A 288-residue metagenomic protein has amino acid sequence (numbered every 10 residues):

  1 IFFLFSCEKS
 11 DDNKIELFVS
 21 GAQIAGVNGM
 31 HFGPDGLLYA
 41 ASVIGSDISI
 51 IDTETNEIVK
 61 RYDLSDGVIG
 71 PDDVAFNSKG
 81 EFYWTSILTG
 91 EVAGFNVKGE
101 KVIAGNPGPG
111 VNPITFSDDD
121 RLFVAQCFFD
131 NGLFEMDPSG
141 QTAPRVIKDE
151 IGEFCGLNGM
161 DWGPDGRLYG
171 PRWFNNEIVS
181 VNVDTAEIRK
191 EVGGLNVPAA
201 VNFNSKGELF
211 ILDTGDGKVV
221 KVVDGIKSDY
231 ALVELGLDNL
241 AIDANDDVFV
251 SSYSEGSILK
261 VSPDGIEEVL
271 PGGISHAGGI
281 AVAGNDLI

Functional and structural regions predicted by a protein language model:
L4-L17: Bacterial Sec-dependent N-terminal signal peptides
K14-G21, E57-L64, G99-G105, T142-I151 (+3 more regions): A short beta-strand motif characteristic of beta-propeller blades
A22-D35, S65-G80, E91, N106-A125 (+8 more regions): Beta-rich, blade/repeat-based domains predominating in secreted/periplasmic proteins but also intracellular
G33-K60: N-terminal, post-signal-peptide region of Sec/Tat-exported proteins
L38, I58, F82, V92 (+11 more regions): Hydrophobic residues embedded in beta-strands of well-ordered beta-sheets
D47-I50, E91-G94, N131-E135, E177-S180 (+2 more regions): A short loop-to-beta-strand structural motif that recurs across blades of beta-propeller domains
D52-N56, F95-G99, M136-Q141, V181-A186 (+2 more regions): Short loop/turn segments that connect beta-strands within beta-propeller blades
I87: Glycine/small-residue-rich loop that forms an oxyanion/phosphate-binding "nest" at active or ligand-binding sites
